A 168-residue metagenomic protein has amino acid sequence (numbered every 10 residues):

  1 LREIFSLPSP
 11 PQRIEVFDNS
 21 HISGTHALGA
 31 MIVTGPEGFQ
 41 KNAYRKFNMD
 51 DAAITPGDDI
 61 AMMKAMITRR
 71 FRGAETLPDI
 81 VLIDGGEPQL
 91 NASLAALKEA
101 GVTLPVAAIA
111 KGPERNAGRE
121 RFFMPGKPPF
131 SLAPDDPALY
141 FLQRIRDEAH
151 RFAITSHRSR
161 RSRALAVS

Functional and structural regions predicted by a protein language model:
L1-S168: Acidic, glycine-enriched active-site microenvironments
